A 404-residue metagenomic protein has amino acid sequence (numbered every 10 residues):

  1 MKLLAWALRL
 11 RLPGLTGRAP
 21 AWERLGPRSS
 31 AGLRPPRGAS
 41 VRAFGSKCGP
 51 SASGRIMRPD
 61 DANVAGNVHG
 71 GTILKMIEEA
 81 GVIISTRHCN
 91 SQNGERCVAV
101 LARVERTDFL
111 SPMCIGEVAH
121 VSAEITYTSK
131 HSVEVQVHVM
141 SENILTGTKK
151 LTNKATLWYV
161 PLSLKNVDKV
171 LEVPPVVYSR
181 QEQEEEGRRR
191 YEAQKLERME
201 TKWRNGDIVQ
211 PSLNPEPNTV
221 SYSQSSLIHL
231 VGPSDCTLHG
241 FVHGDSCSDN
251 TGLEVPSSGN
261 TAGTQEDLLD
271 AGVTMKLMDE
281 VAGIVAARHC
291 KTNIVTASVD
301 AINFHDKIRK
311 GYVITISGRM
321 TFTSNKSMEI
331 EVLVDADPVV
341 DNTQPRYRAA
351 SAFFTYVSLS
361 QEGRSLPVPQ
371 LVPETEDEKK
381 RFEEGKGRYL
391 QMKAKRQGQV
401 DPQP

Functional and structural regions predicted by a protein language model:
K2-G17, A21-P36, S40-A43, S51 (+4 more regions): HotDog/MaoC-like acyl-thioester-processing domains
K2-L4, R11-T16, W22-G26, S30-G38 (+4 more regions): Hydrophobic, helix-prone linear segments
L4-W6, G32-G70, V176-N250, E254-D270 (+2 more regions): Catalytic strand-loop segment that frames the active site of acyl-thioester-processing enzymes
A52, A99, V104, S226 (+3 more regions): Short coil/loop residues immediately preceding or within conserved phosphate-binding loops of NTP-utilizing enzyme
A65, D108, H239, L277 (+2 more regions): Regulatory nucleotide-sensing modules
T72-G94, D245-P256, G272-I294: Active-site helix/loop of acyl-thioester processing domains in fatty-acid/polyketide metabolism, spanning hotdog-fold
V82, T86-N90, E124, T128 (+7 more regions): Short amphipathic alpha-helices and their capping/turn residues within compact interaction modules
E95-T126, V135-M140, I294-T315: General structural concept
